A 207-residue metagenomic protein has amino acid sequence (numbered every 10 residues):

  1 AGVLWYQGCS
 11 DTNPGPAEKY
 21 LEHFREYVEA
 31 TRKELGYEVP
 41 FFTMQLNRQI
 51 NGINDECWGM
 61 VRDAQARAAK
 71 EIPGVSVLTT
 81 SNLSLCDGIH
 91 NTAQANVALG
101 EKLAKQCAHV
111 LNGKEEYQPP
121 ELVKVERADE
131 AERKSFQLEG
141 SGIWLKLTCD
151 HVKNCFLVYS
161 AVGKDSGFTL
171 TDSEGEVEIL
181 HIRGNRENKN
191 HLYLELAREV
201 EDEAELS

Functional and structural regions predicted by a protein language model:
A1-S207: Cell-envelope and extracellular/periplasmic
